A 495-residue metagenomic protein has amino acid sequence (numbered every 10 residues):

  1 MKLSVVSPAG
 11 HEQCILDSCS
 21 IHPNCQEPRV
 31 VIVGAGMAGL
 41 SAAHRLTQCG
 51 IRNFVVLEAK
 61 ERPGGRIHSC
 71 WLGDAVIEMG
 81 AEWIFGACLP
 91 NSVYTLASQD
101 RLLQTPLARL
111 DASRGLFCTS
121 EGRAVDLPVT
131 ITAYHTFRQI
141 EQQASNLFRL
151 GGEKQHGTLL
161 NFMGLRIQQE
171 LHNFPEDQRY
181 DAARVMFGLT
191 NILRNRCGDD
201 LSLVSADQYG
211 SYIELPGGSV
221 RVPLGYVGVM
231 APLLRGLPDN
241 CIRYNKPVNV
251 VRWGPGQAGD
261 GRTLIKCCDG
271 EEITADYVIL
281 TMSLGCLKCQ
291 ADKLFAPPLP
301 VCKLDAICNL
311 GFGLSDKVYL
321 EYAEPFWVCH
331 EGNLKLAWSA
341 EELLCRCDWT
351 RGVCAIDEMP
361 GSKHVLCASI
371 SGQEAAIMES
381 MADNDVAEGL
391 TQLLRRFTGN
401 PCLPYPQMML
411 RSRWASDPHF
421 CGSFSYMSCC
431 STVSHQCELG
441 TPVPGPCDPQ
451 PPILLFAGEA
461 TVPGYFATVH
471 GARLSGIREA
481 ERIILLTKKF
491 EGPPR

Functional and structural regions predicted by a protein language model:
K2-R495: FAD-dinucleotide binding site
